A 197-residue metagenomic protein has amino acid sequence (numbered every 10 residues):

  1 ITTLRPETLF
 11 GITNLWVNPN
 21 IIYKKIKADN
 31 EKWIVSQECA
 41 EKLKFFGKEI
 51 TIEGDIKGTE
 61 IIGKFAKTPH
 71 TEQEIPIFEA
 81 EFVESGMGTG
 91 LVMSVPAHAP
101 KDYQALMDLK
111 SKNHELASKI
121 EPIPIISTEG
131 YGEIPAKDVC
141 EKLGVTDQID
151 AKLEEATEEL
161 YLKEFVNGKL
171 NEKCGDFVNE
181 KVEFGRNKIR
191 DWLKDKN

Functional and structural regions predicted by a protein language model:
I1-F10, F65, Q73-I75, G88-N197: Residue patterns forming the tRNA-binding/recognition surfaces of aminoacyl-tRNA synthetases and related DALR
P6-L91: Protease-associated
